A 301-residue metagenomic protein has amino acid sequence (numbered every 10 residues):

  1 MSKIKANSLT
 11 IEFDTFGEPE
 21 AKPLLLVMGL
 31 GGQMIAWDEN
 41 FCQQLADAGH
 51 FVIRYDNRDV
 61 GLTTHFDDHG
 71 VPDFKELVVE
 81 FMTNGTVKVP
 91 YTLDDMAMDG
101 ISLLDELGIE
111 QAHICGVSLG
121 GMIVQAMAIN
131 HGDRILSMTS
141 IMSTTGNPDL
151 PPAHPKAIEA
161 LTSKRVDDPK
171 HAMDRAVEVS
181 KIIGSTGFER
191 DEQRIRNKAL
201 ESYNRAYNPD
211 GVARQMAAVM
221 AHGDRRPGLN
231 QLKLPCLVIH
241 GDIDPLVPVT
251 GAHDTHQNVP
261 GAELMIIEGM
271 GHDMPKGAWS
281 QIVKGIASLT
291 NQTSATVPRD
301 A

Functional and structural regions predicted by a protein language model:
L9-T83: Conserved HGGG/HGGXW glycine-rich cap/lid loop of the alpha/beta-hydrolase fold
M82, V87-P90, D94-A112: Conserved acidic catalytic loop of the alpha/beta-hydrolase fold
G121-G132, M138: Short glycine-enriched nucleophile-adjacent loop and the immediately C-terminal alpha-helix near the catalytic center
I129, M138-D167: Flexible "cap/lid" loop of the alpha/beta hydrolase fold
A153-P227, L234, D254: Alpha/beta-hydrolase
L232, V238-H240: Short beta-strand/loop motif that positions the catalytic acidic residue of the alpha/beta-hydrolase fold
I243-V247: Acidic catalytic loop of the alpha/beta-hydrolase fold
A262-A301: Catalytic active-site module of serine/aspartate enzymes centered on a nucleophile-bearing elbow/loop
